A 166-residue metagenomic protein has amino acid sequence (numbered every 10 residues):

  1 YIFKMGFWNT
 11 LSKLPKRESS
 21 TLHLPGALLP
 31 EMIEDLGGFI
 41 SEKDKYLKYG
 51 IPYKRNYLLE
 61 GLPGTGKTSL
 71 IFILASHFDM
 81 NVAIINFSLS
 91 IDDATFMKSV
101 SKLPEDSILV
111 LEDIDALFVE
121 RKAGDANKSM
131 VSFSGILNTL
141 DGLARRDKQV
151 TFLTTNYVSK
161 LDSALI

Functional and structural regions predicted by a protein language model:
Y1-E18: Interdomain "pre-motor" coupling segment immediately N-terminal to P-loop NTPase/helicase cores
L14-T21, R121-G124: Short interface patches used for recognition in eukaryotic signaling and trafficking proteins
G26-I166: Walker A/P-loop NTP-binding motif of AAA+ ATPase domains
